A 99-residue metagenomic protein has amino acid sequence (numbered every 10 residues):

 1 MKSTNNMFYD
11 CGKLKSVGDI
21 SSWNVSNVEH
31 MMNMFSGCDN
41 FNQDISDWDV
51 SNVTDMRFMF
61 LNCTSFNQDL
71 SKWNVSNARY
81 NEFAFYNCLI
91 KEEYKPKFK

Functional and structural regions predicted by a protein language model:
M1-K99: Negatively charged
